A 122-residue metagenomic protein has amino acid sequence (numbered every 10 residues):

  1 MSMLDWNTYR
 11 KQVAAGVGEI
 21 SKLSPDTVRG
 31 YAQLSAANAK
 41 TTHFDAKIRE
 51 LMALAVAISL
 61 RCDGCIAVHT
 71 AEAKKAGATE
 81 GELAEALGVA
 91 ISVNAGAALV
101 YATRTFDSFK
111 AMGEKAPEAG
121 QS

Functional and structural regions predicted by a protein language model:
M1-I48, Y101-S122: Acidic, glycine/proline-rich low-complexity segments that act as flexible tails and inter-domain linkers
R29, V68-E82, F106: Iron-sulfur (Fe-S) cluster-binding segments and ferredoxin-like electron-carrier domains, especially [2Fe-2S]
S35-A36, A53, T70-K74, G88: Amphipathic alpha-helical segments within well-ordered protein domains
A37-T41, A55, A90-V93: Alpha-helix C-capping/helix-to-loop hinge sites
A46-L51, E80-A86: Alpha-helical scaffolds flanking conserved acidic
M52, V56-V68: Short, thiol/selenol-centered motifs that function as redox-active sites or metal-ligating centers
A84-F109: C-terminal structural segments of small proteins and small subunits
